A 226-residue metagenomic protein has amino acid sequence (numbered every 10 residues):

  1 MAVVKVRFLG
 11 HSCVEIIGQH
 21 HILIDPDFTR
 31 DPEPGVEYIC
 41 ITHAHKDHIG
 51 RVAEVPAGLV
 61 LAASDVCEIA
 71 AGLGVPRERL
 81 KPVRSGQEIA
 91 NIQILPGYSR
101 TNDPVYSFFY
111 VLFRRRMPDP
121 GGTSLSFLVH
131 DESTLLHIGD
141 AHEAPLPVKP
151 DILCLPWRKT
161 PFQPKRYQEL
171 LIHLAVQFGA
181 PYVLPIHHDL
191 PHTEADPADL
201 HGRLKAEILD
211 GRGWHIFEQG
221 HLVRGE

Functional and structural regions predicted by a protein language model:
M1-P34, V83-V148, H221-E226: Core dinuclear metal-dependent hydrolase active-site scaffold
V4, H20, G58-L59, E78 (+5 more regions): A structural micro-motif
I24, C40-I41, L95, L155 (+1 more regions): Redox-cofactor binding/interface segments in oxidoreductases and associated redox assembly factors
D27-R79, P150-C154, G179: Active-site metal-binding motif and surrounding structural segment of the metallo-beta-lactamase
R30-D31, A44-G50, C67-A70, Q87-E88 (+4 more regions): Active-site environment of divalent metal-dependent phosphoester hydrolases
E33-E37, I69-P76, I89-Q93, P147 (+1 more regions): Short, charged, surface-exposed secondary-structure boundary motifs
G74-E88, I172, V176-E226: Binuclear metal-ion centers of metallo-dependent hydrolases, dominated by the metallo-beta-lactamase
G121-E194: Metallo-beta-lactamase
